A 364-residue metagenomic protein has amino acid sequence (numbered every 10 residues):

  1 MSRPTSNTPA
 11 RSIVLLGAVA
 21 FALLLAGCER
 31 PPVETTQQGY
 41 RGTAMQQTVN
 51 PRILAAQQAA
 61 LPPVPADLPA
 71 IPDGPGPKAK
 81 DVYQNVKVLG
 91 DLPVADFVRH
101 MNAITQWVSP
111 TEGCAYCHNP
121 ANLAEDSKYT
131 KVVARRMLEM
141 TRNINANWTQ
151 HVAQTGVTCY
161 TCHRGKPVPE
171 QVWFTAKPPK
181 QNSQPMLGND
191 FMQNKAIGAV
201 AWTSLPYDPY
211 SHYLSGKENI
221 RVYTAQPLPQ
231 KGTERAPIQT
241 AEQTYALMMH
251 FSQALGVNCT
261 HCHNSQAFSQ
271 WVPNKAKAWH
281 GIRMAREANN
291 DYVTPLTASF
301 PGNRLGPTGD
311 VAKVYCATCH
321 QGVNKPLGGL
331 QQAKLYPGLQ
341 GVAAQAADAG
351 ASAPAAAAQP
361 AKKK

Functional and structural regions predicted by a protein language model:
S2-Y116, A121-K364: N-terminal export/targeting leaders of redox proteins
